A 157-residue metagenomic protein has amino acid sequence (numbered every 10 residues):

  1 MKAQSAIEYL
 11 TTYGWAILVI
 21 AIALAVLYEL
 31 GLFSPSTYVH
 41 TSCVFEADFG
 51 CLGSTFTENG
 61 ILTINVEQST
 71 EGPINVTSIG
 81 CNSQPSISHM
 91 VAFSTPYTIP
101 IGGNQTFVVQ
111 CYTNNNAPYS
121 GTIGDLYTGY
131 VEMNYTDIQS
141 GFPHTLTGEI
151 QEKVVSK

Functional and structural regions predicted by a protein language model:
M1-G31: N-terminal single-pass transmembrane signal-anchor helix
Y28-K157: N-terminal export/assembly leader peptides and their processing motifs that target proteins to secretory
